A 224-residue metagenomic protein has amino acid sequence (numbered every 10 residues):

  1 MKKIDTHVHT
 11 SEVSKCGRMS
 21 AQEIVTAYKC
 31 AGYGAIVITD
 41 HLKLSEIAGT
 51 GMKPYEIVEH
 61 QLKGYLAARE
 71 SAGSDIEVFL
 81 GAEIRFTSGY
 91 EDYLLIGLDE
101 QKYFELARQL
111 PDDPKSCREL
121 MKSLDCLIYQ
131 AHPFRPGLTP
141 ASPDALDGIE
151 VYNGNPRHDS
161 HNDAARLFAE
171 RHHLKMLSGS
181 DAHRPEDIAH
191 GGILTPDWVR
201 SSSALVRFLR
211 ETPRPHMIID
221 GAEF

Functional and structural regions predicted by a protein language model:
M1-T6, T10, S20-T26, T87-K102 (+1 more regions): Charged catalytic cores and adjacent phosphate/nucleic-acid-binding surfaces used for phosphate/nucleic-acid chemistry
M1-T87, D144, H173, P185-D187: An N-terminally biased module of ancient metal coordination in phosphate/nucleic-acid-related enzymes
K3, K29, L66-A72, D113-Y129 (+1 more regions): Surface-exposed amphipathic alpha-helices with a cationic face
E12-K15, I57, F104-R108, L127-Y129 (+1 more regions): Short, flexible loop segments at the rims of nucleotide/cofactor-binding pockets, characterized by
I36-I38, Y129-Q130, E150: Conserved beta-strand positions in the central sheet of alpha/beta enzyme cores
V58, A107-C117, D159-L167: Active-site-adjacent beta->alpha loops and helix N-cap segments on the catalytic face of soluble alpha/beta enzymes
E91-L124: Binuclear metal-dependent hydrolase catalytic cores centered on His/Asp/Glu-rich metal-binding motifs
